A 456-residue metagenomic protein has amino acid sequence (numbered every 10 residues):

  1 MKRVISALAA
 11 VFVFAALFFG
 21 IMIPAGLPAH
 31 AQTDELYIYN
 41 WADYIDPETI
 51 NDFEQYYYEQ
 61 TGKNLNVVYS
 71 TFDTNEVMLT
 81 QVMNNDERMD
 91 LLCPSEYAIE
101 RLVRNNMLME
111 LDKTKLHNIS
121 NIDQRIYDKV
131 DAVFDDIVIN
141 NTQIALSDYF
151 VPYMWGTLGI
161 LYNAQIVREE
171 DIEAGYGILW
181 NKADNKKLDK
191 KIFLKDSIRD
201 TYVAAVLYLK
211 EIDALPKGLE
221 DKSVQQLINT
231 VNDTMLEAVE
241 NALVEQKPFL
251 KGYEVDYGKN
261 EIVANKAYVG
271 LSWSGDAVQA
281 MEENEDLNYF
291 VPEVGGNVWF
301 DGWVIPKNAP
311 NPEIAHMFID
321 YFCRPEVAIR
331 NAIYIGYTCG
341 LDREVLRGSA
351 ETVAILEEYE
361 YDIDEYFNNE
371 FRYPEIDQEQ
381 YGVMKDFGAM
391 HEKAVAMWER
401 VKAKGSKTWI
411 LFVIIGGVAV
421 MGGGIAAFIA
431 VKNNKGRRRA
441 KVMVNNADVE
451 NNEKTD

Functional and structural regions predicted by a protein language model:
F19-Q32, A427-N434: Sec-dependent signal peptide cleavage junction
A31-N105, W409: Early extracytoplasmic/lumenal segment of secretory-pathway proteins
Y44-P47, V103-E261, K266: Extracytoplasmic ligand-binding site segments that recognize negatively charged/polar headgroups
M89-P94, K251-G252, Y268-W273, N288-Y289: Paired acidic/hydrophobic, glycine-rich loop segments that form the ligand-binding mouth/hinge of periplasmic-binding
A98-R101, V269-D286: A ligand-binding cleft/hinge motif common to bilobed small-molecule-binding domains
I119-N121, E240-V244, E283-K307: Periplasmic-binding protein-like
N297, P306-E379: Mature extracytoplasmic/periplasmic domains
N368-T455: Conserved C-terminal helix/tail region of periplasmic/extracytoplasmic solute-binding proteins
